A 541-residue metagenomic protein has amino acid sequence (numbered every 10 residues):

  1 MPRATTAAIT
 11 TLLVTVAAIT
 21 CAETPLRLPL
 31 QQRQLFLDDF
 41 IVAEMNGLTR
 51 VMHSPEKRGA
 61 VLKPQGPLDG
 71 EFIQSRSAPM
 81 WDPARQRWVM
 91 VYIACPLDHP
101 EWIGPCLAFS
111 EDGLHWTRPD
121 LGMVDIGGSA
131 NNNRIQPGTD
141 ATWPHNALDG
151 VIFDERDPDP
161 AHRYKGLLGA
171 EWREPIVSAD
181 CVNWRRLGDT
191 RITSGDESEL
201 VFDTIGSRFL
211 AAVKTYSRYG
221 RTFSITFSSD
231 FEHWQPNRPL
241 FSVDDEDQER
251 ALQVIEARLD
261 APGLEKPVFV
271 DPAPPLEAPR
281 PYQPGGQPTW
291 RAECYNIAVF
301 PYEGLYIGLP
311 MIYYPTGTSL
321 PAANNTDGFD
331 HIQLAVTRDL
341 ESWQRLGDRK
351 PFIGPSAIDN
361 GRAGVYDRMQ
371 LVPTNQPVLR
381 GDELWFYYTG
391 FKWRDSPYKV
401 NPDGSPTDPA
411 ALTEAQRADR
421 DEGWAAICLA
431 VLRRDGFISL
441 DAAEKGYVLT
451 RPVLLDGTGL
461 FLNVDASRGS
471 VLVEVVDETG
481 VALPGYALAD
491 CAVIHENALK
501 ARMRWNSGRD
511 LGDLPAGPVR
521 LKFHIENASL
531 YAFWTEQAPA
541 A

Functional and structural regions predicted by a protein language model:
M1, A22-A541: Carbohydrate-active catalytic/glycan-binding domains of CAZyme proteins, especially the secreted or lumenal ectodomains
M1-A7: Positively charged n-region of N-terminal signal peptides that target proteins for export
A7-A18: Bacterial N-terminal signal peptides
